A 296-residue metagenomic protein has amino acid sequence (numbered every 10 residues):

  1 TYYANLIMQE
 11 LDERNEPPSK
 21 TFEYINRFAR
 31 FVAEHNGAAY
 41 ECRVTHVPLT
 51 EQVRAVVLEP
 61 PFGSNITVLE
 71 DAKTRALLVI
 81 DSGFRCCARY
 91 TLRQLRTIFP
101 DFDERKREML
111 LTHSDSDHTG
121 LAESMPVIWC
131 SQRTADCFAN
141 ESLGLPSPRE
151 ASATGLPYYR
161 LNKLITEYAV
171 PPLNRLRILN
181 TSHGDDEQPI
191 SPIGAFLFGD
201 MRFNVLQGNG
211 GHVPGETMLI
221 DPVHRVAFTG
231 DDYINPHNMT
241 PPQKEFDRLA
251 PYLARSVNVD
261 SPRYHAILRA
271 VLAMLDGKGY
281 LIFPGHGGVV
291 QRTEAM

Functional and structural regions predicted by a protein language model:
T1-L49: Long amphipathic alpha-helical scaffold segments
A33-R54, L58-P60, N162-R202, P262-A270: Alpha-helix-centered segments that form part of catalytic cores
Y40-I98, T217-N235: Conserved beta-strand hairpin/beta-sheet module of binuclear metal-dependent hydrolase folds, prominently
K73, R96-D103, A273-G279: Alpha-helix termini
L77-V79, E108-M109, V127, A227 (+1 more regions): Hydrophobic "anchor" residues on beta-strands that sit immediately upstream of conserved functional sites
F84-C86, R202-Q291: Metallo-beta-lactamase
R96-D186, M296: Active-site HxH/HxHxD metal-binding segment of metal-dependent hydrolases
C130-T134, L143, G194, D200-M201 (+2 more regions): Conserved catalytic scaffold of divalent metal-dependent phosphoesterases
